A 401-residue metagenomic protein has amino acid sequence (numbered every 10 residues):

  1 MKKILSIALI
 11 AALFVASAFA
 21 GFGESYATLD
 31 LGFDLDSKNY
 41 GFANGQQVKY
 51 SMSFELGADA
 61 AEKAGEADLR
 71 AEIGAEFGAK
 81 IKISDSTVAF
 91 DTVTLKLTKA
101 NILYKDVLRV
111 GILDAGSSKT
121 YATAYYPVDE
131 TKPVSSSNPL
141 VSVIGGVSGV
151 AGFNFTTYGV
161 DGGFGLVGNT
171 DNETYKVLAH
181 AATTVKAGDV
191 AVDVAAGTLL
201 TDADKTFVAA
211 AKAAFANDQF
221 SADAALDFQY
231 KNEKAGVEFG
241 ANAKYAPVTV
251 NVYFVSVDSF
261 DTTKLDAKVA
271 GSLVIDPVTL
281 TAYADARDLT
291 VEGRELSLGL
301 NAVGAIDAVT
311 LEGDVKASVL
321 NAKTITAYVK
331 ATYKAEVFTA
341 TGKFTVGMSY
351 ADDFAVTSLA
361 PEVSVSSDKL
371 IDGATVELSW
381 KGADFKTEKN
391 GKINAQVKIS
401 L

Functional and structural regions predicted by a protein language model:
K2-A216, F220-F228, E233, A243-K244 (+3 more regions): Beta-barrel outer-membrane channel/assembly domains of diderm bacteria
Y230, V237-P247, V255-F260: Extended amphipathic alpha-helical coiled-coil/heptad-repeat regions
E238-G240, K268, S297: Subset-of-secretome marker
N251-Y253, Y283: Cell-wall glycan-active module
